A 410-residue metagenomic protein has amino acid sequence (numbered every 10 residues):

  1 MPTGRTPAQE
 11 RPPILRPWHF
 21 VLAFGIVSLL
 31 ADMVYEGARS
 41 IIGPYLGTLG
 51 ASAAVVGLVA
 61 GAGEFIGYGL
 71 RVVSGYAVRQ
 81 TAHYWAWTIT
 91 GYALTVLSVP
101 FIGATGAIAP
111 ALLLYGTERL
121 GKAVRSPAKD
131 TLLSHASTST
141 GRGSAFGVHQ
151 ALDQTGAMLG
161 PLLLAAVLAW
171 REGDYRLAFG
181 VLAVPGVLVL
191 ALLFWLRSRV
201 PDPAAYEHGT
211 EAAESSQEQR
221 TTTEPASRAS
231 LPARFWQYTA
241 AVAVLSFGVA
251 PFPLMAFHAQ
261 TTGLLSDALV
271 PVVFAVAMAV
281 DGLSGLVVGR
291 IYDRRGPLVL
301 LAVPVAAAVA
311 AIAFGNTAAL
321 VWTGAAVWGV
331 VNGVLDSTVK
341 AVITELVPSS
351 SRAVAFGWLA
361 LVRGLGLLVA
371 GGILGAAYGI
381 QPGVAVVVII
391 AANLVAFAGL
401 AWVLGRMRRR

Functional and structural regions predicted by a protein language model:
E10-F65, W236-V273: Helix-loop boundary and gating motifs at the non-cytosolic
P44, T48, L159-L177, V369-A385: Transmembrane alpha-helix termini and helix-breaking/packing motifs in multi-pass membrane transporters
L70-H83, L168, L283-G296, Y378: Helix-to-loop junctions at the C-terminal end of transmembrane segments in multipass secondary transporters
A86-P100, A183, L298-I312: Structural signature of the two symmetry-related core transmembrane helices
L114-T155: Cytoplasmic helix-loop-helix junction between adjacent transmembrane helices in 12-TM secondary transporters
R176-F194, V386-W402: Symmetry-related core transmembrane helices of the 12-TM Major Facilitator Superfamily/SLC fold
R197-S227, R410: Flexible cytoplasmic inter-helical loops of multi-pass small-molecule transporters
R294-V339: C-terminal transmembrane helical hairpin of 12-TM major facilitator-type secondary transporters
